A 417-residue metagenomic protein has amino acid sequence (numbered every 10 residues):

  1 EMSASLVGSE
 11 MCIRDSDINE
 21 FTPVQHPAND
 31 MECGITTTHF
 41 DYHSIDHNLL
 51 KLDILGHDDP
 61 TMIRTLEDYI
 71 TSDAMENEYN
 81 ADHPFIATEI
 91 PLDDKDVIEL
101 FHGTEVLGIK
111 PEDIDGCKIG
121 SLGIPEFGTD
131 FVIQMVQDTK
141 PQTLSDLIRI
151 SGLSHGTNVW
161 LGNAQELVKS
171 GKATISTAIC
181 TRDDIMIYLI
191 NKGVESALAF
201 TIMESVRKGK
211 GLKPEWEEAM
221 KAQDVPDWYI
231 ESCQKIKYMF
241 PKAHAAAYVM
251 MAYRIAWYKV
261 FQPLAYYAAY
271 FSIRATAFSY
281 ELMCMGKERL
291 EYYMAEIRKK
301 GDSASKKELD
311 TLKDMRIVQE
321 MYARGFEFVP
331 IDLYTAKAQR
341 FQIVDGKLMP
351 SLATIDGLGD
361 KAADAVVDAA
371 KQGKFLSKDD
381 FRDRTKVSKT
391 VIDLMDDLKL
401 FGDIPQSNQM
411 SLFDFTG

Functional and structural regions predicted by a protein language model:
E1-G8: Positively charged, low-complexity/disordered segments
S9-G417: Noncatalytic, beta-rich nucleic-acid-contacting surfaces in large DNA/RNA-processing enzymes
